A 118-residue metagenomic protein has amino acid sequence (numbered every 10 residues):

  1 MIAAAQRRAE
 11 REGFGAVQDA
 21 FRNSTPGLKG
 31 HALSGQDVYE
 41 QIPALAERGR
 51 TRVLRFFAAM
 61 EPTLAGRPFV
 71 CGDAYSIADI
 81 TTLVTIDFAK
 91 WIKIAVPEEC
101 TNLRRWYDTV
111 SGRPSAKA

Functional and structural regions predicted by a protein language model:
M1-A5, I80: Alpha-helical scaffolds flanking conserved acidic
A9-P114: GST-like fold's C-terminal all-alpha helical module
